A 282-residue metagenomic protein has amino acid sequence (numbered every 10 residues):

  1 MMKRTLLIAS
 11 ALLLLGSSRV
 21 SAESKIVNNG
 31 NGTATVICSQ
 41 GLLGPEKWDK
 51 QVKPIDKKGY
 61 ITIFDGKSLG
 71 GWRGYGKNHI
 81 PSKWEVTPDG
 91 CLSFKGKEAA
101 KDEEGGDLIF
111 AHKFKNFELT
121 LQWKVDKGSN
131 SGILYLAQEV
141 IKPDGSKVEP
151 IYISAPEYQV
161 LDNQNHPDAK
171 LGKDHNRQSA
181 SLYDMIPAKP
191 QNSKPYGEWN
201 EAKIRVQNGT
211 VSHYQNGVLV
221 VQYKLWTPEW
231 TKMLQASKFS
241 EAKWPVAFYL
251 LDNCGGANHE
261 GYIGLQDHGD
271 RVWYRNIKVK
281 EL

Functional and structural regions predicted by a protein language model:
M1-M2: N-terminal secretory signal peptides that target proteins for export/translocation
T5-L14: Sec-dependent N-terminal signal peptides
L15-V20: C-terminal segment of classical bacterial N-terminal signal peptides
A22-L282: Carbohydrate-interacting regions of secretory-pathway proteins
